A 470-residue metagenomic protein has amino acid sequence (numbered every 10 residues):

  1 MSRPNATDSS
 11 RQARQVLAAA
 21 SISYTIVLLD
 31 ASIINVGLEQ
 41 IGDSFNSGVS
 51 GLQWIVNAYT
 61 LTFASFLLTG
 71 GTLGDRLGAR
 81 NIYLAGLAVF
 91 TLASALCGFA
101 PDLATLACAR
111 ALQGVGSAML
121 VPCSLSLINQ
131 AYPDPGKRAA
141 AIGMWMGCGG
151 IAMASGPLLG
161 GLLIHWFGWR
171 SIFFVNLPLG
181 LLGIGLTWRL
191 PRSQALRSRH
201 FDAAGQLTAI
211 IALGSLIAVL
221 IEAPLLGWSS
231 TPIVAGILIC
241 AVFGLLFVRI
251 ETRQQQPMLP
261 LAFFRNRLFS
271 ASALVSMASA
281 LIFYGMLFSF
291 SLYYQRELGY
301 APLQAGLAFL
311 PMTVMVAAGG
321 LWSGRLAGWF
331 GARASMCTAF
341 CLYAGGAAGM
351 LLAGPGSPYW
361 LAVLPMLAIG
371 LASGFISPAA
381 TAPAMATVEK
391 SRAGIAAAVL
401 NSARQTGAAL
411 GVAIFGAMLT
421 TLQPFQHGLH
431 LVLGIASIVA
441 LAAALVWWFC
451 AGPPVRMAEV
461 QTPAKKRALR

Functional and structural regions predicted by a protein language model:
S2-R189, L321-S323, W329-F330, M336-P355 (+5 more regions): Transmembrane-helix bundle of Major Facilitator Superfamily
N5-A13, G98, S198-H200, L226 (+3 more regions): Helix-boundary and loop/linker segments of multi-pass membrane transporters
A6-T7, L182-I210, T252-R267, G328 (+2 more regions): Flexible interhelical linker loops that connect adjacent transmembrane helices in multi-pass membrane transporters
Q15-L29, I34-V36, T231-I239, F243 (+2 more regions): 12-transmembrane solute porter fold
S50-G51, A104-L112, G168-V175, D202 (+3 more regions): Interfacial loop-to-helix junctions that mark the boundaries of transmembrane helices in multi-pass membrane
S65, M119, I211-G214, G285 (+1 more regions): Residue-level signal for the membrane-embedded core of alpha-helical transmembrane segments, especially mid-helix
P133-P135, P191-R197, L220-V234: Alpha-helical transmembrane bundle and helix-membrane interface signal in multi-pass integral membrane proteins
L177-A195, I210-E222, I239-Q254, A443-A451: C-terminal membrane-cytosol helix-exit motif in multi-pass small-molecule transporters
